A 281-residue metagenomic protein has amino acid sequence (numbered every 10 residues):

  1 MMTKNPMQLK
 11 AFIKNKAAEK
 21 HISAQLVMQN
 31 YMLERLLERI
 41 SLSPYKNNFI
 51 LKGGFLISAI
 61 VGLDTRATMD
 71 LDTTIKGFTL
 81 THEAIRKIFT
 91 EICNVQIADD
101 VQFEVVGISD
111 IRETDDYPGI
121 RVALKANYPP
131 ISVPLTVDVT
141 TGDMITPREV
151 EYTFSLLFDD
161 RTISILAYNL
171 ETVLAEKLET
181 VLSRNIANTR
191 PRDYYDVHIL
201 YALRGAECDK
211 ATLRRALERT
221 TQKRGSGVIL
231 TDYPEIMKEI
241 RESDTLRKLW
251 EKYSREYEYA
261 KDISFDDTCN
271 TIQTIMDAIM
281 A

Functional and structural regions predicted by a protein language model:
M1-F49, A59-A67, L71-A281: Structured mid-to-C-terminal alpha-helical surface segments
L56: Catalytic metal-binding/acid-base residues of hydrolase active sites
